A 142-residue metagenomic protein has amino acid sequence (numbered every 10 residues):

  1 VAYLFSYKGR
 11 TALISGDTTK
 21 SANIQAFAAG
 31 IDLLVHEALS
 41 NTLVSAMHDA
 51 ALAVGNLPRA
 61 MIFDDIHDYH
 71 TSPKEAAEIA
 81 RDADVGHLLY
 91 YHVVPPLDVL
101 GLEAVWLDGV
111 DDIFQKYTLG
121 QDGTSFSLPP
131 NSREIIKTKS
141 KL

Functional and structural regions predicted by a protein language model:
A2, K8-T11, T19-D122: Cap/insert and terminal regions of metallo-dependent hydrolase folds
L119-L142: Binuclear metal-dependent phosphoesterase catalytic core
